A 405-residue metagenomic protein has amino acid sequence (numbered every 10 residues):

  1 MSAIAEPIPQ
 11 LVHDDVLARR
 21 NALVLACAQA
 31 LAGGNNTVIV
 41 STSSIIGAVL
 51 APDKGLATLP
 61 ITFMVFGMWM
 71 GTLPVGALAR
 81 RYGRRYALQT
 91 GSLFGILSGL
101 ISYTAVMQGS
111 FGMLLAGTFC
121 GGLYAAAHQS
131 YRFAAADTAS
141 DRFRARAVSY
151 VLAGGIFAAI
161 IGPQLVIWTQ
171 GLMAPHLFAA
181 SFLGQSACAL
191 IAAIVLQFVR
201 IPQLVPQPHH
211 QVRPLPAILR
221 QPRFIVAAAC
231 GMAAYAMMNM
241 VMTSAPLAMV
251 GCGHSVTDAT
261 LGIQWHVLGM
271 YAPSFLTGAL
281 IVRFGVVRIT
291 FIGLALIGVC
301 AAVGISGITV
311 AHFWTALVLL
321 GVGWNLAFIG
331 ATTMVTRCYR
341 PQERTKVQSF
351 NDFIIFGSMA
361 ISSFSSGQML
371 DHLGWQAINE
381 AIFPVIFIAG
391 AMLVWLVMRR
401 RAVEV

Functional and structural regions predicted by a protein language model:
S2-R19, I201-A228: Juxtamembrane intracellular "pre-TM" segments in multi-pass secondary transporters
A30, F111-A126, H312-L326: Hydrophobic core of transmembrane alpha-helices in multi-pass small-molecule transporters, especially MFS/SLC-type
S43, A125-A139, L326-Y339: Intracellular juxtamembrane helix-capping segments at the cytosolic ends of symmetry-related transmembrane helices
G71-G83, P273-V286, L370: Helix-to-loop junctions at the C-terminal end of transmembrane segments in multipass secondary transporters
L93-Q108, L296-I308: C-terminal ends and interior cores of transmembrane alpha-helices in multi-pass membrane transporters/permeases
L115-A153: Cytoplasmic helix-loop-helix junction between adjacent transmembrane helices in 12-TM secondary transporters
V166-I167, S186-V205, M392-V397: C-terminal membrane-cytosol helix-exit motif in multi-pass small-molecule transporters
C338, Q342-L373: A late C-terminal transmembrane helix in Major Facilitator Superfamily
